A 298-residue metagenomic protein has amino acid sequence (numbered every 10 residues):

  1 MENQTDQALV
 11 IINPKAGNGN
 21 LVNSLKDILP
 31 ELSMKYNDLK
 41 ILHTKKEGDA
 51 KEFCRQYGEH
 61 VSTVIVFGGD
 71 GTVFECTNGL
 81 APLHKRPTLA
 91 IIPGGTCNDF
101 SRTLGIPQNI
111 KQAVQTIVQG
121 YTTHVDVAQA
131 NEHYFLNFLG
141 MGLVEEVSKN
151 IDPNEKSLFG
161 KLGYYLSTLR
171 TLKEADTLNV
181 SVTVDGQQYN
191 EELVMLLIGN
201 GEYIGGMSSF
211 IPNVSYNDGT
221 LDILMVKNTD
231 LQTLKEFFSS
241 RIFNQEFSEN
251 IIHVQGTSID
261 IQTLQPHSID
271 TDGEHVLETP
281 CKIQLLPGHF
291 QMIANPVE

Functional and structural regions predicted by a protein language model:
M1-F67, Q187-Q188: ATP/NTP phosphate-donor binding region
P14, F67-G69, G94, N200: Glycine-rich beta-strand-to-loop/alpha-helix junction loops that act as flexible
K35, T44, P82-V194: Catalytic core of DAGKc-family lipid kinases
T72-K85: Short Gly/Thr/Asp-enriched flexible loops that form oxyanion-binding sites at enzyme active sites
G140, L197-F210, H275: Glycine-rich phosphate/pyrophosphate-binding beta-alpha loops
E155-G163, P212-Q232: Gly/Ser/Thr-rich active-site loops/lids in small-molecule metabolic enzymes that frequently grip phosphoryl groups
V184, N190, S215, M225-E298: ATP/nucleoside-binding phosphotransfer catalytic cores, i.e., glycine-rich phosphate-binding loops
